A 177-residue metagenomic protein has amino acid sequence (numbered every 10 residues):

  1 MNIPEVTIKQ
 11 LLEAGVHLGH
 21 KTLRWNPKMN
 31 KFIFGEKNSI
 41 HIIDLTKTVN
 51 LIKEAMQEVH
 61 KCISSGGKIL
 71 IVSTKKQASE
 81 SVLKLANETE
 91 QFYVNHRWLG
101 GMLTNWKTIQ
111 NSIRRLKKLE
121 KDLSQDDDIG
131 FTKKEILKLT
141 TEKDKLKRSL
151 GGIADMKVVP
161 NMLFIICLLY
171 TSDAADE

Functional and structural regions predicted by a protein language model:
N2-G67, T74-K75, S79-D122, K133-I136 (+1 more regions): N-terminal cationic and glycine-rich segments that engage phosphates or anionic surfaces
A14, N161-F164: Structural beta-strand/beta-sheet cores of well-ordered domains, especially the beta-sheet scaffolds that support
L51, I166-L169: Short, glycine/acidic-rich beta->alpha junctions
V72, F164-I165, S172: P-loop/Walker A NTP-binding module and the surrounding RecA-like catalytic core of P-loop NTPases
K118-M162: Active-site rim loops that border cofactor/substrate pockets in soluble metabolic enzymes
Y170-E177: Conserved small/polar residues in nucleotide/adenosyl-binding loops
